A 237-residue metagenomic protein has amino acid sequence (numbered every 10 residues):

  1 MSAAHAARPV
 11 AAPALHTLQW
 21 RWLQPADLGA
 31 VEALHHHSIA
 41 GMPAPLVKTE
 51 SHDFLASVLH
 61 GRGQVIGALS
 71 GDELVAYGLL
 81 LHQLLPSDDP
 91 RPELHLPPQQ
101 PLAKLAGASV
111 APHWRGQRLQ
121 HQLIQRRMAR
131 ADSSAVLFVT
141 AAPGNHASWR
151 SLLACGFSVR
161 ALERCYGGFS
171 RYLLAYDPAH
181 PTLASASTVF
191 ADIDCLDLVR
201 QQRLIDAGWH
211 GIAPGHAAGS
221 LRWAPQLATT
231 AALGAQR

Functional and structural regions predicted by a protein language model:
S2-R8, L153, V159-R237: Intrinsically disordered, low-complexity, positively biased terminal segments
H5-D53, H60, V65-L69, L183-D194: Short amphipathic alpha-helix that is part of the acyltransferase structural core
L23, A108-V110, A141: Hydrophobic adenine-recognition pocket in adenosine-nucleotide-binding enzymes
R62, E73-G107: Conserved acyl-donor/pantetheine-binding loop and adjacent beta-alpha core of acyl/acetyltransferases and related
G107-A129, R150, A154: Conserved acetyl-CoA-binding loop-helix of GNAT-fold acetyltransferases
I124, A129-P143, F169-S170: Conserved GNAT acetyl-CoA-binding A-motif
S133, P143-E163: Conserved active-site alpha-helix within GNAT-family acetyltransferase domains
